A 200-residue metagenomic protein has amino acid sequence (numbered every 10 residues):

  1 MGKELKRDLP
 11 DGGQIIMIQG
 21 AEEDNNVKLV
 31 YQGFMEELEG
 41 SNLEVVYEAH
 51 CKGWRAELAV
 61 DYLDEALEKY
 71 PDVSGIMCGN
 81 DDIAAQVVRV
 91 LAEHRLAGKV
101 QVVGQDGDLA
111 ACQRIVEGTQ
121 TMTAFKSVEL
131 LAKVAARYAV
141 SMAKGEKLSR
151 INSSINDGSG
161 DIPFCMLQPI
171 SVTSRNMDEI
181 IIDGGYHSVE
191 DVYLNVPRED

Functional and structural regions predicted by a protein language model:
M1-E4, M17-A21, E48, E117-E129: Short beta-strand elements at the ligand-binding edges of bilobed clamshell
M1-I15, L29, E57-V60, G107-A111 (+1 more regions): Hydrophobic alpha-helical segments within soluble ligand-binding/sensing domains
K3-D11, M35, E39-G40, D64-D72 (+3 more regions): Sec-exported extracytoplasmic/periplasmic mature domains
Q14, I18-N26, E36-L38, V134 (+1 more regions): Hinge/cleft segment of the Venus flytrap/periplasmic-binding protein
Q14, K99-Q101, M122: Proline-centered loop/turn at the N-terminus of a beta-strand
G20-E22, V46-K52, D72-S74, M122 (+1 more regions): Second-shell loop/turn segments in exported
F34, Y47, K52-R114: Hydrophobic alpha-helical
N80-V88, V116, M122, K126-K144 (+1 more regions): Extracellular/periplasmic ligand-binding modules, especially the Venus flytrap/periplasmic-binding
